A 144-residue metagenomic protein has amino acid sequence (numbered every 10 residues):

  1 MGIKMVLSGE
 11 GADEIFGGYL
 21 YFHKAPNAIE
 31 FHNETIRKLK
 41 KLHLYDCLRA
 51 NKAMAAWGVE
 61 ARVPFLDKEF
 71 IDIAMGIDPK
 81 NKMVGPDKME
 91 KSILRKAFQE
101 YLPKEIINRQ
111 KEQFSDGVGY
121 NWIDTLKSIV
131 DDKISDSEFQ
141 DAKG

Functional and structural regions predicted by a protein language model:
M1-S8, E14, L20, P26 (+1 more regions): Adenosyl-5′-phosphate
